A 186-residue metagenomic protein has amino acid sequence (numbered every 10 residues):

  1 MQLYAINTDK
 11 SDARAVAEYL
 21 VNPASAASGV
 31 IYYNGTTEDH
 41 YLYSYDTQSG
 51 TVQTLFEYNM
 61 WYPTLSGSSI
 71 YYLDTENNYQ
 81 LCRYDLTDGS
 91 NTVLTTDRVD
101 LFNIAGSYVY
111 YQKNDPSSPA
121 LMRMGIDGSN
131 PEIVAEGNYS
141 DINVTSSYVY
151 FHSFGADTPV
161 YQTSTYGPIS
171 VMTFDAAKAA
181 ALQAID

Functional and structural regions predicted by a protein language model:
M1-A5, E38-S44, N77-R83, S117-M122 (+1 more regions): Structural motif
N7-S11, Y45-G50, Y84-G89, G125-S129 (+1 more regions): Short loop/turn segments that connect beta-strands within beta-propeller blades
T8, S25-A26, T36-T37, Y45-T47 (+6 more regions): Generic beta-strand structural signal
D12-A17, G50-F56, G89-T95, N130-A135: A short beta-strand motif characteristic of beta-propeller blades
E18-S28, E57-G67, T96-G106, G137-S146 (+1 more regions): Repeated scaffold domains used in trafficking and secretory/extracellular systems, primarily beta-propellers
I31-N34, Y71-L73, V109-Q112, Y150-H152: Residue position within the beta-strands of beta-propeller blades
D127-N130, Y148-Y150: Acidic, low-complexity, intrinsically disordered interaction modules
E136-I185: Blade-level signature of beta-propeller repeat domains, shared across WD40, Kelch, NHL, RCC1 and BNR/Asp-box propellers
